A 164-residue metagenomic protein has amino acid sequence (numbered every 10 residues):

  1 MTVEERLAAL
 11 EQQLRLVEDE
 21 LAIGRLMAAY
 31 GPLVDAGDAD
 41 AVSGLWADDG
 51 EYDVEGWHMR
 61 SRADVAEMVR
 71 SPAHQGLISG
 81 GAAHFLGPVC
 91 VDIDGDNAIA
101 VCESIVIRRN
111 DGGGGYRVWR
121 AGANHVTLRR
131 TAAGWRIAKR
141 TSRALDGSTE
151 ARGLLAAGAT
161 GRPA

Functional and structural regions predicted by a protein language model:
M1-P32, A36, G44: Short, low-complexity N-terminal intrinsically disordered segments enriched in polar/charged residues
T2-E11, Q75-A164: A beta-strand edge to alpha-helix "cap/lid" segment located at domain peripheries
Q13, V17, M59, G115: Charge-dense, low-complexity intrinsically disordered segments
D19, D35-D38, D49, V126: Acidic side chains
L26-A29, A41, A123-T127: Short, hydrophobic/aromatic alpha-helical segments in well-folded domains
P32, E55, G114, V118: Short, charged/polar micro-motifs that form catalytic or ligand-binding hotspots
A36-A41, A133-G134: Surface-exposed helix-capping loop/turn segments at secondary-structure junctions
A39-I105: A solvent-exposed, acidic/Ser-Thr-rich amphipathic alpha-helical stretch
